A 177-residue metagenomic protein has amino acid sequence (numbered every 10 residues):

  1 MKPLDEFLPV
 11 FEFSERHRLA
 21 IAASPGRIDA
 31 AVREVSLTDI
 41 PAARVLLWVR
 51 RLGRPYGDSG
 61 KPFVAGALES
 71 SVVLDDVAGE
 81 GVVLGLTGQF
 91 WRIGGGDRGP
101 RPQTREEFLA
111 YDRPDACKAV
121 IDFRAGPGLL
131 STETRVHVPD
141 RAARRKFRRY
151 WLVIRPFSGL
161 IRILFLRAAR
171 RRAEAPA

Functional and structural regions predicted by a protein language model:
M1-V64, L68-L74, A78: Hydrophobic ligand-binding cavity/cleft-lining segments
P3-S14, V45-R51, Q89-G94, R101-P102 (+3 more regions): Structured surface interface patches that mediate subunit assembly and partner/cofactor docking
E12-A20, G81, K118-V120, L129-S131: Intrinsic-disorder/low-complexity, polar/charged segments enriched in Ser/Thr/Lys/Arg/Asp/Glu/Gln
D29-A31, G85, S131-E133: Beta-strand residues in well-ordered beta-sheet regions across diverse protein folds
S70-P127: Hydrophobic-ligand binding "helix-grip"
T104-F157, A169: Beta-strand/loop substructures that line and gate deep hydrophobic ligand-binding cavities in soluble
S158-R162: Terminal transmembrane helical module of multi-pass membrane proteins
R170-A177: Short, highly charged C-terminal tails/helix-capping segments
